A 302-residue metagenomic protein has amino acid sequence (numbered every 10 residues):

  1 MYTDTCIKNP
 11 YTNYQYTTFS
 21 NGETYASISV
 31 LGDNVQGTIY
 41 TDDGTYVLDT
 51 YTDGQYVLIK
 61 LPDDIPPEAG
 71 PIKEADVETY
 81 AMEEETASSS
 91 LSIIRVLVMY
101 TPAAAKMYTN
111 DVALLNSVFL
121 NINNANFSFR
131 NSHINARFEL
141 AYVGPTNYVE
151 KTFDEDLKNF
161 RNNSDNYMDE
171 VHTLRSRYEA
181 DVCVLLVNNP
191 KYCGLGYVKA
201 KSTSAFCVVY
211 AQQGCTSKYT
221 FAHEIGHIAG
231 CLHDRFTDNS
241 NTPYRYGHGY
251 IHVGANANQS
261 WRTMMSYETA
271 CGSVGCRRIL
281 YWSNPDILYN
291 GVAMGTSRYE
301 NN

Functional and structural regions predicted by a protein language model:
M1-K8, P102, P190-K191, A270-G272: Active-site/binding-pocket entry motifs
M1-T50, R161-N163: N-terminal prosegments of processed precursors
D33-Y40, D181-L186, C207-Y210: Short, hydrophobic/proline-enriched secondary-structure or compact coil segments at domain edges
Y40, M99, V187-N189, Q212 (+1 more regions): Structured loops at beta-to-helix junctions and adjacent beta-edge loops in soluble globular domains
D42-Q55, K60, P66, E224: Glycine-rich, aromatic-bearing surface loops/beta-hairpins
Y56-S202, C215: Fold-level signature of zinc-dependent metallopeptidase catalytic domains
G144-R161, S202-D286: The catalytic-center signature of Zn2+-dependent metalloproteases
P285-N302: A recurrent domain-boundary module in secreted/ectodomain proteins
